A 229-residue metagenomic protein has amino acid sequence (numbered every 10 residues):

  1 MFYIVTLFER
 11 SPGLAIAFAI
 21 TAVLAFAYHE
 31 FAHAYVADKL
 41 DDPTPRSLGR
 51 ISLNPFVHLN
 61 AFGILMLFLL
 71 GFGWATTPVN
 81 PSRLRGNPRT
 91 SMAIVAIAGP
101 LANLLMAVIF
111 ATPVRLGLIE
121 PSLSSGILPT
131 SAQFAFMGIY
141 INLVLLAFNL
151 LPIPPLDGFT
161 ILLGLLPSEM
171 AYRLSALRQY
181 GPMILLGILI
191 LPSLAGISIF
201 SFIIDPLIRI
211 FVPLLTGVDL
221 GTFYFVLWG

Functional and structural regions predicted by a protein language model:
M1-G229: Hydrophobic transmembrane alpha-helices and their immediate loop junctions in multi-pass integral membrane proteins
